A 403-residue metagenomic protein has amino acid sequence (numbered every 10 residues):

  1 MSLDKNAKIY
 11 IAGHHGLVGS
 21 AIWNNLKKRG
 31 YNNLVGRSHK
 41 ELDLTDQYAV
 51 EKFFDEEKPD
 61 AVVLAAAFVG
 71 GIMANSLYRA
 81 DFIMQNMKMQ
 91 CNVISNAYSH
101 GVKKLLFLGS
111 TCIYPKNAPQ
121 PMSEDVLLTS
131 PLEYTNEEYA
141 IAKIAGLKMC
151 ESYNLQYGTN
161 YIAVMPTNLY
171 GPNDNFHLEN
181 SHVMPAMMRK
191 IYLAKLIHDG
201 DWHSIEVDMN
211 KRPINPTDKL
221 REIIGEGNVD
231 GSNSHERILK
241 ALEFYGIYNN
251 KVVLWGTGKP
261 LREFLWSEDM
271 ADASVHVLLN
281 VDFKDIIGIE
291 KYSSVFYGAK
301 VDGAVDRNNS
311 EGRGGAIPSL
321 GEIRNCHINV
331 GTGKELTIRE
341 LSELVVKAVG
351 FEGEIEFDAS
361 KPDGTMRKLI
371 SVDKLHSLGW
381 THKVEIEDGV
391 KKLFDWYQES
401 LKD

Functional and structural regions predicted by a protein language model:
L3-N6, A12-L17, A21-R29, L193-D403: C-terminal substrate-binding subdomain of Rossmann-fold SDR/epimerase-dehydratase oxidoreductases
A12, R37, A65-A66, L105-S110 (+1 more regions): SDR active-site strand-loop-helix element
K27-K52: Adenosine-cofactor binding site in Rossmann-like domains, unifying the SAM/SAH pocket of S-adenosylmethionine-dependent
Q47-M87, K116: NAD(P)H-binding glycine-rich loop region in Rossmannoid oxidoreductase-like domains and their noncatalytic homologs
V69-G70, T111-P119, T167-Y170: Active-site segment of SDR-like NAD(P)-dependent oxidoreductases
I83, M87, T135-L147, H177-P185 (+2 more regions): Short-chain dehydrogenase/reductase
C91-E137, I162, N175: Conserved Rossmann-fold NAD(P)-dependent oxidoreductase catalytic core, especially the SDR/UDP-sugar
N92, Y134-T167, V183-D199: Active-site Tyr-X1-5-Lys
